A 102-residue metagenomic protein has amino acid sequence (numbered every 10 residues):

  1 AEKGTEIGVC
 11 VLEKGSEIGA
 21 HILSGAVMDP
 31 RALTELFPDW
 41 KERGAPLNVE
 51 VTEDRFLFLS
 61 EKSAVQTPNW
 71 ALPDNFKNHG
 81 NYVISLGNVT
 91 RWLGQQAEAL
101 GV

Functional and structural regions predicted by a protein language model:
A1, K41-R43, T90-W92: Short alpha-helical segments and helix-capping/turn motifs at coil-helix boundaries
E2-T5, E98-V102: Secondary-structure transition/capping motifs at alpha-helix termini and the adjoining loop/turn into the next element
T5-S63: N-terminal FAD cofactor-binding segment of flavoenzymes
L36-D39, Q96, L100: Change "in soluble alpha/beta enzymes" to "in soluble alpha/beta proteins
W70-F76: Gly-rich Lys/Arg/Thr-decorated short loops/hinges at beta-loop-alpha junctions or inter-strand turns that position
F76-A99: Short beta-strand to alpha-helix junction loop
